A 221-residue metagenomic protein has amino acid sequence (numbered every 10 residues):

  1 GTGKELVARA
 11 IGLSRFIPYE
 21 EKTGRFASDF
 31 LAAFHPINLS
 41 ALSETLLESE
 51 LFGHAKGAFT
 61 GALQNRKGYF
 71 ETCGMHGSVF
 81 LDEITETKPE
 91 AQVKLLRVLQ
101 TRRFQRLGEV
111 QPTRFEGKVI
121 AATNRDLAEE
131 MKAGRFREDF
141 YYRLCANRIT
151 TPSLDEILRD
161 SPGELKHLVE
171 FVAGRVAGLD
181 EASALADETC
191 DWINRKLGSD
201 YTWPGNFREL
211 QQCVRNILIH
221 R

Functional and structural regions predicted by a protein language model:
G1-A32, P36: Walker A/P-loop
K4-A10, A41-G53, L63-R102, G117-A121 (+3 more regions): Conserved AAA+/SF3 P-loop NTPase catalytic/coupling segment centered on the Walker-B
A10, D29-A32, E90, G108-K118 (+1 more regions): Nucleotide-binding/hydrolysis machinery
L13-I17, E48, G57, G61 (+4 more regions): Conserved amphipathic alpha-helical interaction elements at protein-protein interfaces in regulatory, energy-coupling
I17-L31, L63-R66, H76, R106-P112: Nucleotide second-messenger and two-component phosphorelay signaling modules
R25-S28, H35-S43, E83-I84, S153-D155: A short hydrophobic beta-strand->loop->alpha-helix junction that borders the nucleotide-binding pocket of P-loop NTPases
I37, A122, I149: Short glycine/serine/threonine-enriched helix-capping/active-site loop that flanks the nucleotide-sugar donor pocket
